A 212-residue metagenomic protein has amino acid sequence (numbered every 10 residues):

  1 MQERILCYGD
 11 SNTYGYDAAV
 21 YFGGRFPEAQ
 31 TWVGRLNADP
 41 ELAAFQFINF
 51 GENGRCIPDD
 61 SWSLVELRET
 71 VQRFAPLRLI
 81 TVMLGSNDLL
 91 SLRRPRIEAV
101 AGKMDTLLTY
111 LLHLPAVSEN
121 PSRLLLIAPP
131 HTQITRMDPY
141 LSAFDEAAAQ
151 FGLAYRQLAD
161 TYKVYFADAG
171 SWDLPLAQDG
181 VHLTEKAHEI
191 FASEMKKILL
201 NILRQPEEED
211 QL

Functional and structural regions predicted by a protein language model:
M1-G51, P58, R68-R73, E189: Serine-esterase "nucleophile elbow" of acetyl-processing enzymes
G15-Y16, I57-P58, L90, I134-T135: Glycine/Thr-rich phosphate-binding loops of Rossmann-like dinucleotide-binding domains
A18, D60-S63, R94: N-terminal low-complexity, intrinsically disordered patches enriched in charged
G51-G54, G85: Glycine-centered small-residue hotspots that permit tight backbone geometry or close packing
I57-D59, A177-Q178: Short Asp/Glu-rich motifs
D59-D60, V100: Phosphate/oxyanion-binding active-site loops and adjacent basic polyanion-contact surfaces
V65-L212: Alpha-helical cap/lid subdomain in secreted, periplasmic, or secretory-pathway luminal O-acyl-processing enzymes
